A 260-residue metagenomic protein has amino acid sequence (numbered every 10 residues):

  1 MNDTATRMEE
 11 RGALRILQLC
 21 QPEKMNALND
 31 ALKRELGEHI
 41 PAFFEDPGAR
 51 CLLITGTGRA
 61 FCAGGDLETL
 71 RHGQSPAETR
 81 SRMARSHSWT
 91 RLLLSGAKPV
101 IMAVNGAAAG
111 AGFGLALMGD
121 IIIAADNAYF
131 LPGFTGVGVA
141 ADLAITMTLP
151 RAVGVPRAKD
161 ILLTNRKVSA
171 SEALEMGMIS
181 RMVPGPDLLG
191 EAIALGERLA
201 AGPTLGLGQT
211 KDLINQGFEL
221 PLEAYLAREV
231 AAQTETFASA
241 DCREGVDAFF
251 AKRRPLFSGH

Functional and structural regions predicted by a protein language model:
M1-T4, D247-H260: Terminal low-complexity tails and localization/encapsulation signals of metabolic enzymes
M1-T57, G73, R91, G190: Conserved CoA-thioester-binding segment of acyl-CoA-metabolizing enzymes
P22, I123-A128, A170, I179-A240 (+1 more regions): C-terminal long alpha-helix characteristic of the crotonase
R34, G56-L92, A108, G136 (+1 more regions): Glycine- (often His-adjacent) and acidic-residue-rich active-site loop that binds/positions the CoA thioester
R91-G138, K167: Glycine-rich beta-to-alpha active-site loop
M147-P156: Hydrophobic, secondary-structure "cap" segments at the distal end of domains
N165-E172: Acidic, divalent-metal-coordinating active-site segment for phosphoryl/phosphodiester hydrolysis, typified by short
